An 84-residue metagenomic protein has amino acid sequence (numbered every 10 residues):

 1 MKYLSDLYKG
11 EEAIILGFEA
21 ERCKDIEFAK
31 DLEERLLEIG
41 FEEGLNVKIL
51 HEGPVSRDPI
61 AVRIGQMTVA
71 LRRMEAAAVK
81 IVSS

Functional and structural regions predicted by a protein language model:
M1-G53, D58-S84: Compact, charge-rich alpha-helical regulatory domains located at protein termini
